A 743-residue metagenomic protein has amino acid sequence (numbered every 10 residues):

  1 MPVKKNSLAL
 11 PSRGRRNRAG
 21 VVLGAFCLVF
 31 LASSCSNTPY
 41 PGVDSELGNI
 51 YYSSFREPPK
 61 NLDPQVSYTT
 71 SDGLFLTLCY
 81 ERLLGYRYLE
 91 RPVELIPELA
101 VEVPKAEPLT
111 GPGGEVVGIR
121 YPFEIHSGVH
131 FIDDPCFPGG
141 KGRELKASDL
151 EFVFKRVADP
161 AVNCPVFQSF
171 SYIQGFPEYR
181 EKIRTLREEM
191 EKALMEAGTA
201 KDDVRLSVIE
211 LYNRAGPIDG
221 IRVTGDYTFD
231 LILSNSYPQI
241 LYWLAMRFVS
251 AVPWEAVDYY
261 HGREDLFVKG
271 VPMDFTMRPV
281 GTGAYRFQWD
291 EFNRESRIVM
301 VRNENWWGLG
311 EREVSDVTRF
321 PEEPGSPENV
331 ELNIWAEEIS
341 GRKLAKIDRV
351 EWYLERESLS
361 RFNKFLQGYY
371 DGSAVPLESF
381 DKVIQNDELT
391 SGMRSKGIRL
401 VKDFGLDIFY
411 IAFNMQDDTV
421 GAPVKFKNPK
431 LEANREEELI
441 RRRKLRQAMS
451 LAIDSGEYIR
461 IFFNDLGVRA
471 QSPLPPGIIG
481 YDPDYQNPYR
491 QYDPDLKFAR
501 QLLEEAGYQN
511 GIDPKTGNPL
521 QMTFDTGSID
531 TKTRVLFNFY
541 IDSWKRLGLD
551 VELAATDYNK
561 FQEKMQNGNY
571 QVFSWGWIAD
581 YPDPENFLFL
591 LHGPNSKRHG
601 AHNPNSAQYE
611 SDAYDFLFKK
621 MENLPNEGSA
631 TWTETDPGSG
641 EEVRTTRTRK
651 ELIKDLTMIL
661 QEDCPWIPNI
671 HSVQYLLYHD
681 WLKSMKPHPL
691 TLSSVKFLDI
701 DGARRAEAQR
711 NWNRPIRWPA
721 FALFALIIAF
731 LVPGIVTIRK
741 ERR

Functional and structural regions predicted by a protein language model:
M1-R16: N-terminal secretory signal peptides that target proteins for export/translocation
V22-A32: Bacterial N-terminal signal peptides
S36-P41, Y88-L89, S127-N163, M195-A197 (+9 more regions): Extracytoplasmic/periplasmic ligand-capture domains
P41-S45, L145, F152, V162-Y260 (+1 more regions): Non-catalytic accessory/assembly modules
S54-G114, V280: N-terminal lobe/hinge region of extracytoplasmic solute-binding protein
Q65-F75, F137-L150, L244-F248: Short Gly/aromatic-enriched secondary-structure transition segments
K654, M658-L690: Extracytoplasmic/lumenal ectodomains and periplasmic regions of secretory and membrane proteins
Y678-P715: Long beta-strand-rich cores associated with HINT superfamily self-processing modules
